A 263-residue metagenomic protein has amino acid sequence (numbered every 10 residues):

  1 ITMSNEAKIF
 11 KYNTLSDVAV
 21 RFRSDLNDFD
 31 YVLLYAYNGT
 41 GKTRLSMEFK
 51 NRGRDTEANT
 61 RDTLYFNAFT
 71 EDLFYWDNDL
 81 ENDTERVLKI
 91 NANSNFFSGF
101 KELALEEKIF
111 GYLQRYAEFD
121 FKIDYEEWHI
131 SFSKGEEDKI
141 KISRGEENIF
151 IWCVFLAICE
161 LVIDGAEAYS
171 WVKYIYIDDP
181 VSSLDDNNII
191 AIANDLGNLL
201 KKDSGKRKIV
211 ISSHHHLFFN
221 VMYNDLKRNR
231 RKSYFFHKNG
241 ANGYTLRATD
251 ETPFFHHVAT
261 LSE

Functional and structural regions predicted by a protein language model:
T2, N27, D79, T84-G145 (+2 more regions): Extended helical coiled-coil dimerization/tether regions that scaffold and oligomerize large DNA-maintenance assemblies
T2-L26: N-terminal pre-Walker A segment at the start of P-loop NTPase domains
F10, T14, N27-Y31, N38-L45 (+2 more regions): Switch/communication elements of ASCE P-loop NTPase nucleotide-binding domains
L33, Y65-N67, I151: Short, conserved beta-strand segments within well-ordered enzyme catalytic domains that often line or immediately flank
Y35, R61-L64, Y125, K134-E136: Electropositive, glycine-dotted interaction segments that contact anionic polymers or phosphate-rich ligands
M47-F100, A104: ABC ATPase nucleotide-binding domain signature region
F236-E263: AAA+ P-loop NTPase domains with strong preference for DNA replication initiators and clamp-loader complexes
